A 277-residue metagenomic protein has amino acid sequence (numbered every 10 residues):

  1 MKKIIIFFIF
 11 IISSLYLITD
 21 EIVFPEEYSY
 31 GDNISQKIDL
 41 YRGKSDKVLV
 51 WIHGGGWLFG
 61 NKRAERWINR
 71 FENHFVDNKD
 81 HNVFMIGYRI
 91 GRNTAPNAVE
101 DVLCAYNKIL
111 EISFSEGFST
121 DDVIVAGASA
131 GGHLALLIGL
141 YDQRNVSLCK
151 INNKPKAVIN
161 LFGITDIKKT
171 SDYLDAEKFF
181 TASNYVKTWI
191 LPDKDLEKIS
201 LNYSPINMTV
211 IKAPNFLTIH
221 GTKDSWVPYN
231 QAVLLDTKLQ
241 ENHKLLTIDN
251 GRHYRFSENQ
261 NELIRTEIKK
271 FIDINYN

Functional and structural regions predicted by a protein language model:
L17-K44: N-terminal cap/lid segment of alpha/beta-hydrolase-fold proteins
D46-G56: Short beta-strand element of the alpha/beta-hydrolase
R63-F84: Short amphipathic alpha-helix adjacent to the substrate-entry channel of hydrolases
W67, N82-D122, E258: Catalytic nucleophile-loop/oxyanion-hole region of alpha/beta-hydrolase and closely related hydrolase-like folds
N107-Y173: Primarily recognizes the serine-hydrolase "nucleophile elbow" in alpha/beta-hydrolase and SGNH/GDSL folds
S171-N207: Mobile cap/lid helix-loop segments that gate and shape the active-site cleft of serine hydrolases
K212, L217-H220, D224: Short beta-strand/loop motif that positions the catalytic acidic residue of the alpha/beta-hydrolase fold
I219, W226-N277: C-terminal catalytic histidine-bearing segment of alpha/beta-hydrolase fold enzymes
